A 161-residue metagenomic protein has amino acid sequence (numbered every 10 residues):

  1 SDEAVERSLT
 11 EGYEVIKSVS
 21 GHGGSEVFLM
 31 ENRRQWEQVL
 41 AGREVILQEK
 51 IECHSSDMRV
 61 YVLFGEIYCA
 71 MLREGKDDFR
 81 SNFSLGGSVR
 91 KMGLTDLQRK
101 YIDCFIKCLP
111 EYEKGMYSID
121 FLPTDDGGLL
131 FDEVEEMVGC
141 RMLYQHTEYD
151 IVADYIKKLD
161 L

Functional and structural regions predicted by a protein language model:
S1-S55, D96-R99: Active-site nucleotide/adenylate-binding loops and adjacent lid/helix of ATP-dependent enzymes
G12-E14, E26, S56-E74: Conserved active-site beta-strand-loop modules that form the wall/rim of enzyme catalytic pockets and either contain
E14, I46, Y68-C69, Y117 (+1 more regions): Protein kinase-like catalytic core scaffold
K17, V60-V62, G127-M142: A short beta-strand motif that forms the metal-chelation/ATP-contact edge of phosphoryl-transfer active sites
I51, V62-F64, F121-D125: Short, low-complexity Ser/Thr-rich regulatory SLiMs
S55-D57, M116-Y117: Short, surface-exposed coil-to-beta transition loops
D77-L85, C140-Y149: A short, polar/charged loop-to-alpha-helix boundary motif
D78-F131, K158-D160: A long amphipathic alpha-helix within ATP-dependent nucleotide-binding catalytic cores
